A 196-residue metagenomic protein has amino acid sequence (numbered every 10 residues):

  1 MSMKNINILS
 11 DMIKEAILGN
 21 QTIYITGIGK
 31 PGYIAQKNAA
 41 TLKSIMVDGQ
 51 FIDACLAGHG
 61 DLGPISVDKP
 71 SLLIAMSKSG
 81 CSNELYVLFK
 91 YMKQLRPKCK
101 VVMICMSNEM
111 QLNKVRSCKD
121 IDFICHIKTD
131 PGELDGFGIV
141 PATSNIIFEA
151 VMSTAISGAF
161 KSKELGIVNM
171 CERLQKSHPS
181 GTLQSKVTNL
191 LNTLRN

Functional and structural regions predicted by a protein language model:
S2-G19: A short, well-structured juxtamembrane/interface segment
N5-I8, I147, T182: Short, contiguous, pocket-lining structural segments that sit at or immediately flank catalytic/ligand-binding sites
K14-L18, K43, R195: Alpha-helix boundary recognition
T22-K163: Glycine-rich phosphate-binding loops that contact phosphosugars or nucleotide phosphates
D130-I139, G158-R195: Internal, active-site/partner-interface "lid" segment
